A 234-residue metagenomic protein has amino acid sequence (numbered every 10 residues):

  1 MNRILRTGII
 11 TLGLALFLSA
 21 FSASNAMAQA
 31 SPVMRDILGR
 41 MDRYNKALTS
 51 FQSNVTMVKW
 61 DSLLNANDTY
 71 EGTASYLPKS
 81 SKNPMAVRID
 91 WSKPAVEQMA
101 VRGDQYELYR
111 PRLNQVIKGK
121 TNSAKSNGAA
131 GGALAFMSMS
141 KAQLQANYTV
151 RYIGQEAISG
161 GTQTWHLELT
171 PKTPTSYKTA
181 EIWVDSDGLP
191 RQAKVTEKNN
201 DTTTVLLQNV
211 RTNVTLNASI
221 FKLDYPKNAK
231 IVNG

Functional and structural regions predicted by a protein language model:
M1-R6: Positively charged n-region of N-terminal signal peptides that target proteins for export
T11-A20: Bacterial N-terminal signal peptides
S24-Y70, L77-K82, Y225-G234: N-terminal leader/targeting segments and the immediate start of mature chains
M57, Y109-R112, K194-K198: Beta-turn initiation residues at beta-strand->coil junctions
V58-W60, P94, N200, T212: Hydrophobic lipid-interacting interfaces of membrane-associated proteins
A74-G132, T203-T204: An acidic-aromatic
N114, K120-T162: Flexible, surface-exposed loop/linker segments and immediately adjacent secondary-structure boundaries
I117-G119, T149-G234: Gly/Pro-enriched, hydrophobic low-complexity segments that function as extracytoplasmic propeptides/linkers
